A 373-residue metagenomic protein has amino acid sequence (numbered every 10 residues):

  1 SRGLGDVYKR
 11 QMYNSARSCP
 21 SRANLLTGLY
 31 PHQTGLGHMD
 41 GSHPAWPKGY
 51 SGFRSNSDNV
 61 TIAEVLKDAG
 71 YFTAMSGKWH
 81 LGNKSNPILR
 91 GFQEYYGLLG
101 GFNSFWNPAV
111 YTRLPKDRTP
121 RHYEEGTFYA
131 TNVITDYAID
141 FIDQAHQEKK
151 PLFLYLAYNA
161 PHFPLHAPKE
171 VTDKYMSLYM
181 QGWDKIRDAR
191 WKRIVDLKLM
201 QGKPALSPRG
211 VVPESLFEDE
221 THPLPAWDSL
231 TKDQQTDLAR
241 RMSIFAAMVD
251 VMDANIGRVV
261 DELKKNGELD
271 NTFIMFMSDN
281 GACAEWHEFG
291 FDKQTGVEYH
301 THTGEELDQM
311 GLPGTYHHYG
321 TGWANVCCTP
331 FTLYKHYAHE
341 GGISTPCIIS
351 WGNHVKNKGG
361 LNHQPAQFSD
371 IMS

Functional and structural regions predicted by a protein language model:
G5-S373: Formylglycine-dependent sulfatase
